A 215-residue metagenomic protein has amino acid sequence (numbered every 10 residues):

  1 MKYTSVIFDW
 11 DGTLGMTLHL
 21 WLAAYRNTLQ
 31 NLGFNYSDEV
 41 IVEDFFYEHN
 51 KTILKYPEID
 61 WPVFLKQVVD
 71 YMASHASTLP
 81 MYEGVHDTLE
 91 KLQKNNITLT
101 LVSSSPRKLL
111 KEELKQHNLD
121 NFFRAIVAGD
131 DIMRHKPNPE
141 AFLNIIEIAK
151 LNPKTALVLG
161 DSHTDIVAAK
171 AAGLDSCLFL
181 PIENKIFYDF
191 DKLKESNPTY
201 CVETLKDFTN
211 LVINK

Functional and structural regions predicted by a protein language model:
M1, K94-I97, A149-T155, K215: Glycine-rich phosphate-binding loop signature in dinucleotide/nucleotide-binding domains
K2-H86, Q93: N-terminal helical cap/lid subdomain that shapes the substrate entry/recognition surface in HAD-like hydrolases
S5, H135-I166: Conserved Lys-Pro-Asp/Glu-containing loop-to-beta segment of HAD-superfamily phosphomonoesterases, centered on
N35, D120-R124, N152: Conserved H-loop
A73-L101, R107-K111, P139: Short, acidic loop-to-helix structural element flanking the phosphoryl-transfer center in phosphate-processing enzymes
N118-A128, D189-V212: Structural recognition of alpha->loop->beta junctions
V158-Y200: Acidic, Mg2+-coordinating phosphoryl-transfer loop and its flanking beta/alpha structural elements, shared across
